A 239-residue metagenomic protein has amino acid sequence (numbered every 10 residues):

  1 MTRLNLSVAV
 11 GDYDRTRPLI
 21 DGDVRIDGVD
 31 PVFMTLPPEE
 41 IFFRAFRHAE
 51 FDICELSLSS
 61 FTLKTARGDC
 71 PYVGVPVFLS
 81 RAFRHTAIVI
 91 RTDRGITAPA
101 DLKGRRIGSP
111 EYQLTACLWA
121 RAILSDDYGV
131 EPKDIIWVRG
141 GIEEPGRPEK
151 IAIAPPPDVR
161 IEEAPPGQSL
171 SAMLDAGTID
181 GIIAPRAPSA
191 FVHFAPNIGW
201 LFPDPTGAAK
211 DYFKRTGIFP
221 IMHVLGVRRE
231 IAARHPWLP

Functional and structural regions predicted by a protein language model:
T2-S7: Extreme N-terminal starter segment of soluble prokaryotic enzymes
V8, R81-T97, P220-A233: Hydrophobic/proline-rich hinge and linker segments of small-molecule sensing/allosteric domains, predominantly
V8-V10, V138, G181-A184: Short, hydrophobic beta-strand segments that form beta-sheet elements in well-ordered domains
A9, D23, I41, T65 (+8 more regions): Homeobox/homeodomain signature
V10, S109-E111, R229: Short glycine-centered, acidic/aromatic-flanked micro-motifs in structured strand/loop junctions that mark active-site
D14-K133, W137-G146: Short, glycine-/small- and polar/acidic-enriched structural segments that line small-molecule recognition paths
P148-P239: Pocket-lining segment of extracytoplasmic ligand-binding domains
